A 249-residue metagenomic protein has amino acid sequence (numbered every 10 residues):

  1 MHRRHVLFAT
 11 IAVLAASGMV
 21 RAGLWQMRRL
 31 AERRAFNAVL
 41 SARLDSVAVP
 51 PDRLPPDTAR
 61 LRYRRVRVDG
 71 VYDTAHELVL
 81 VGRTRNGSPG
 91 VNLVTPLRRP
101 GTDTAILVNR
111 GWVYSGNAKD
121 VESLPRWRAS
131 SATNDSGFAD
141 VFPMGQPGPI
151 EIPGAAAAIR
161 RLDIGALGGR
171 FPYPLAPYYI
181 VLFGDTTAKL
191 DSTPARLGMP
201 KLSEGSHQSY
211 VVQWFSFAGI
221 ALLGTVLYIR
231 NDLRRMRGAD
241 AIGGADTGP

Functional and structural regions predicted by a protein language model:
M1-A59, Y63-P249: Surface-exposed, charge/polar-rich loops and edge strands
